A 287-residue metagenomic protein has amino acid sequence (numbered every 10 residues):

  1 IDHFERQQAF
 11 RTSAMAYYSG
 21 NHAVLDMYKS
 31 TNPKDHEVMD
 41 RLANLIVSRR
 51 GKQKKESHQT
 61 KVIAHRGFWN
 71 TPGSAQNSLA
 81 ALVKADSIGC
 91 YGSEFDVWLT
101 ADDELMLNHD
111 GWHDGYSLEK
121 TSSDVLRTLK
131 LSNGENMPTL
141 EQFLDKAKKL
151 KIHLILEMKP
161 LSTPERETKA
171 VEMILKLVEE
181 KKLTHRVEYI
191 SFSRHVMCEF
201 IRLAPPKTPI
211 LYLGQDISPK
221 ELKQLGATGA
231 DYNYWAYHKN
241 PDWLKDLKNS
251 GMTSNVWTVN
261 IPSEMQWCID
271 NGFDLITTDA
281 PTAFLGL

Functional and structural regions predicted by a protein language model:
I1-G51: Non-catalytic cell-wall polysaccharide-engagement segments
R41-L287: Phosphate-group recognition and catalysis centered on beta-loop-alpha active-site segments
